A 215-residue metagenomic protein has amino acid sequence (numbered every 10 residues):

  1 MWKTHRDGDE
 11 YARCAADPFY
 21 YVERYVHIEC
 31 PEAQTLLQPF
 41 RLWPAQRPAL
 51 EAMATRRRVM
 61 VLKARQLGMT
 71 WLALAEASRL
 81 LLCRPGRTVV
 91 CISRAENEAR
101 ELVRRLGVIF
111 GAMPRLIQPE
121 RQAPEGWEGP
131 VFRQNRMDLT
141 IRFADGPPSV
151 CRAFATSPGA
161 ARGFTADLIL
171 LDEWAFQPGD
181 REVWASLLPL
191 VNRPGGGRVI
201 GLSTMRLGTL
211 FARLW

Functional and structural regions predicted by a protein language model:
M1-W215: Phosphate/NTP-binding elements of NTP-utilizing enzymes
